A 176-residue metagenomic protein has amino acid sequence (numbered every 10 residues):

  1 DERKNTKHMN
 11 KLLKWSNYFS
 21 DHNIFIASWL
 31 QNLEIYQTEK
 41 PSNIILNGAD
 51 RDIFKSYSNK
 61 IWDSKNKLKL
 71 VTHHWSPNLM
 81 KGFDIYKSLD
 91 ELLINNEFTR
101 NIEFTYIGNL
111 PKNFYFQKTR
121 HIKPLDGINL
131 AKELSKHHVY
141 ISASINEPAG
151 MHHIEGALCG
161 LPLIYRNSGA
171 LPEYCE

Functional and structural regions predicted by a protein language model:
R3-T6, K14-S42: A short, active-site helix/loop in glycosyltransferases that binds the activated sugar's phosphate group
Y36, I44, G48-N66: Acidic anion/phosphate-binding donor-loop and adjacent secondary structure in glycosyltransferase catalytic cores
K60-K81, K87-E91: Conserved donor-binding/catalytic core segment of Leloir-type glycosyltransferases
G108-S135, V139: Nucleotide-activated donor-binding/catalytic signature segment of Leloir-type glycosyltransferases, i.e., the conserved
I145: Aromatic "clamp/platform" in nucleotide-sugar-dependent glycosyltransferases that forms part of the donor/acceptor
G150-H153, L171: Short glycine/serine-rich donor-binding loops of glycosyltransferases
P162-Y165: Short hydrophobic beta-strand element within catalytic cores of glycosyltransferases and related nucleotide-activated
S168-E176: Short acidic/histidine- and often glycine-rich active-site loop of Leloir-type glycosyltransferases that engages
